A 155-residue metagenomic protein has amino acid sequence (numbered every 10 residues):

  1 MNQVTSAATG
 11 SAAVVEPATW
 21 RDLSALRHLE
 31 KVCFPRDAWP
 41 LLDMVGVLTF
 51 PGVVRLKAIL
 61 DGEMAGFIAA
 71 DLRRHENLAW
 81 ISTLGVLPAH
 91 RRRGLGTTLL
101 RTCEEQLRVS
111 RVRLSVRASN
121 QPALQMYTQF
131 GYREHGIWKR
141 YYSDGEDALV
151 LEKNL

Functional and structural regions predicted by a protein language model:
N2-A13, P17-R91, T97-Q106, N154-L155: Acetyl-CoA-dependent GNAT
G10, R113-L124, F130, R140-L155: C-terminal "cap" of GNAT-fold acetyltransferases
A25, Q125-M126: Well-formed, non-transmembrane alpha-helical positions, independent of function
F34, F67, H90, M126 (+2 more regions): Conserved hydrophobic/aromatic "anchor" residues that stabilize well-ordered secondary structure elements
R91-R92, Q121: Nucleotide-sugar-dependent glycosyltransferase donor-binding/catalytic pocket residues
L100, Q106-A118, W138: Conserved GNAT acetyl-CoA-binding A-motif
R101, T128-Q129: Alpha-helical segments that scaffold the active site and NAD(P)H-binding pocket of short-chain dehydrogenase/reductase
E134-G136: A secondary-structure capping/hinge motif
